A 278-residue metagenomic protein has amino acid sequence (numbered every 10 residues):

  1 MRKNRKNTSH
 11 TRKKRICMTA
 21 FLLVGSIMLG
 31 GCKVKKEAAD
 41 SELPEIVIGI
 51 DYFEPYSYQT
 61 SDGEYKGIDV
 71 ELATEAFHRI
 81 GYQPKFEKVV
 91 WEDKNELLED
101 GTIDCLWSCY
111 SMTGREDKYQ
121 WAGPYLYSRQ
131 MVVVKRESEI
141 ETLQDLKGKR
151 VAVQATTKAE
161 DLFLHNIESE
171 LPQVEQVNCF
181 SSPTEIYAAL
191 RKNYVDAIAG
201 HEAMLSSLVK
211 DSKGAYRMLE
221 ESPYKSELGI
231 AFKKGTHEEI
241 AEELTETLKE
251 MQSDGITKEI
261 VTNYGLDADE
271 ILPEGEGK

Functional and structural regions predicted by a protein language model:
M28-G31: C-terminal motif of bacterial Sec signal peptides marking the signal peptidase cleavage site
K33, V70-R79, I140, Q144-D145 (+3 more regions): Extended ligand-binding regions for polar small-molecule ligands
A38-Y110, C179, E243, N263: Extracytoplasmic small-molecule ligand-binding "clamshell" domains of the periplasmic binding protein/Venus flytrap
G49-E54, E87-E92, G101-T113, R136 (+4 more regions): Beta->alpha turn/N-cap motifs
I50-Y52, Y127-V134, E202, S206 (+2 more regions): Periplasmic-binding protein-like
Q59-S61, A73-Y82, A159-F180, V209-K213 (+2 more regions): Ligand-binding cleft/hinge of the Venus flytrap
T74, H78, Q83-D145, R217-S222: Acidic, polar ligand-binding/catalytic clefts
E96, C109-K118, L162-H165, A189-K225: A ligand-binding cleft/hinge motif common to bilobed small-molecule-binding domains
